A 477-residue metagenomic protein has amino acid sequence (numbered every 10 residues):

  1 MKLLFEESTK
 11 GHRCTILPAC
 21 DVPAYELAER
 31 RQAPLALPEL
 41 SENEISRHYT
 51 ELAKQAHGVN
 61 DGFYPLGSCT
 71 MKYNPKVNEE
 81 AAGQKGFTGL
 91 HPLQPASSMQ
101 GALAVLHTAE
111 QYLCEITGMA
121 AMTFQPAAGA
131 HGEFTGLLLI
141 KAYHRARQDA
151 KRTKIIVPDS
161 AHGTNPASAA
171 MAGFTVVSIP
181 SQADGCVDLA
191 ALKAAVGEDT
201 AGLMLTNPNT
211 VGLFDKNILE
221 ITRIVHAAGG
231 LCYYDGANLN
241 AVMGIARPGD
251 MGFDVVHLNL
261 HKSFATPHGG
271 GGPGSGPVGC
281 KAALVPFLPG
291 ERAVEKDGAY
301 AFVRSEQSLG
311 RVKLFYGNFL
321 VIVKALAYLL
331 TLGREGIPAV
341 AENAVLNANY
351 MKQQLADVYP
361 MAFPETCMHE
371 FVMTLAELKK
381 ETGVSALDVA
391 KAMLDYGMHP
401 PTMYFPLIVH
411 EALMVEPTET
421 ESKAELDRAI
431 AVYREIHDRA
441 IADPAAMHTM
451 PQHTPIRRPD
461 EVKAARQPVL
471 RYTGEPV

Functional and structural regions predicted by a protein language model:
M1-A121, R145, A246, K296-F315 (+1 more regions): Non-catalytic terminal extensions of PLP-dependent enzymes
H57-V77, Q125-E133, F264-G279, L284 (+2 more regions): Conserved phosphate/anionic-ligand binding catalytic regions in large, soluble enzymes, centered on
G67, Q125, P158, T206-F214 (+5 more regions): Glycine- and other small-residue-rich loops at beta-strand/loop junctions that grip anionic moieties
T70, A128, A161, N209 (+5 more regions): Short, flexible loop/turn elements at secondary-structure junctions
G101, H131-D297, Q307, G383-V384 (+1 more regions): Conserved PLP-enzyme active-site core in the AAT-like
T108, F134-T135, L139, G279 (+4 more regions): Short amphipathic alpha-helical face segments that pack within enzyme cores and frequently flank/anchor catalytic
A120-P126, K154-V157: A short, small-residue-rich loop immediately preceding and capping a beta-strand
T123, V177-I179, P401: General small-molecule cofactor/ligand-binding pocket signal
